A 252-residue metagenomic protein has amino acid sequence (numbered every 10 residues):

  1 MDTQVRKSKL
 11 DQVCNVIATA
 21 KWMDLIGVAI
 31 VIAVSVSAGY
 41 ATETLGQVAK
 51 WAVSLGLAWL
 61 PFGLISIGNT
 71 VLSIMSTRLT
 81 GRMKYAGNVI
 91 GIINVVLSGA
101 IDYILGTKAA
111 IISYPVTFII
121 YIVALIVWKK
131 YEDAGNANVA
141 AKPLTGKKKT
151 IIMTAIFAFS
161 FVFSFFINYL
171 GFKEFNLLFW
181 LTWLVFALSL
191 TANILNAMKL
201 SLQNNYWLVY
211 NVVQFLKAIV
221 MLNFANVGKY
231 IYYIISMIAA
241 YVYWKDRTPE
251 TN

Functional and structural regions predicted by a protein language model:
M1-I17: Short, Lys/Arg-rich, polar N-terminal cytosolic tail immediately upstream of the first transmembrane signal-anchor
V16-T19, L55-F62, T77-G87, K173-W180 (+1 more regions): Short, amphipathic, aromatic/basic-enriched membrane-interface segments that mark the entry/exit of transmembrane
K21-S35, N69, A155-S160: Alpha-helical transmembrane segments
Y40-L45, A100-I111, I167-L177, V220-A225: Helix-coil boundary and interhelical linker segments in multi-pass alpha-helical membrane proteins
V71-S76, L97-A100, V116-V127, F186-A192 (+2 more regions): Alpha-helical transmembrane segments and their membrane-interface exit regions
R82-V127: Hydrophobic/aromatic-rich structural module bridging two neighboring secondary-structure elements via a short loop
I112-V185: Membrane-proximal helix-loop-helix units in multi-pass membrane proteins
I194-N252: C-terminal transmembrane-bundle signature of multipass membrane proteins, characterized by strong activation on
